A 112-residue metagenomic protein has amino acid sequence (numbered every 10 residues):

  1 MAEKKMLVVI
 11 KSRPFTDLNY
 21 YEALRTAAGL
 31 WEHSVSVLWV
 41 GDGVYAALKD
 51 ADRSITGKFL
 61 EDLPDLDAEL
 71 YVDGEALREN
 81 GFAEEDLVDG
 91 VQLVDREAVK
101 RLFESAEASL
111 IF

Functional and structural regions predicted by a protein language model:
M6-Y21, V44-A51: Short, glycine-rich nucleotide/cofactor-binding loops
D17-V37: Histidine-anchored nucleotide/phosphate-binding helix
S36-V44: A short beta-strand-loop structural module common to alpha/beta enzyme folds
R53-E79: A glycine-rich helix N-cap at a beta->alpha junction
L70, S109-L110: Short, well-ordered beta-strand core segments
G90-E97: Short acidic-hydrophobic, aromatic-tinged amphipathic segments that line or gate anion-handling sites
A106: An anion/phosphate-binding loop that grips the pyrophosphate of nucleotide cofactors and donors
